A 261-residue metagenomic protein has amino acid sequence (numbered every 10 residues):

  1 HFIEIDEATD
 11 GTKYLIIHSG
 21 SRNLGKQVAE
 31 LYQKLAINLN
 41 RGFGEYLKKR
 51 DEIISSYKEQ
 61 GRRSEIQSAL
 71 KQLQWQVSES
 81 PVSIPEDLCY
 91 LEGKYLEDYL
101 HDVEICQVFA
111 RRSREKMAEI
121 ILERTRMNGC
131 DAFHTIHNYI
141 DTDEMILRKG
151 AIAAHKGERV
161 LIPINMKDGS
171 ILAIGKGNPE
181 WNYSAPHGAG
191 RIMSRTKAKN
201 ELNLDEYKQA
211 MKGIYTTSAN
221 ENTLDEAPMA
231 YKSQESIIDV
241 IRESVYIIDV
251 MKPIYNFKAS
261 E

Functional and structural regions predicted by a protein language model:
H1-E261: Domain-length cofactor-binding catalytic modules of enzymes
